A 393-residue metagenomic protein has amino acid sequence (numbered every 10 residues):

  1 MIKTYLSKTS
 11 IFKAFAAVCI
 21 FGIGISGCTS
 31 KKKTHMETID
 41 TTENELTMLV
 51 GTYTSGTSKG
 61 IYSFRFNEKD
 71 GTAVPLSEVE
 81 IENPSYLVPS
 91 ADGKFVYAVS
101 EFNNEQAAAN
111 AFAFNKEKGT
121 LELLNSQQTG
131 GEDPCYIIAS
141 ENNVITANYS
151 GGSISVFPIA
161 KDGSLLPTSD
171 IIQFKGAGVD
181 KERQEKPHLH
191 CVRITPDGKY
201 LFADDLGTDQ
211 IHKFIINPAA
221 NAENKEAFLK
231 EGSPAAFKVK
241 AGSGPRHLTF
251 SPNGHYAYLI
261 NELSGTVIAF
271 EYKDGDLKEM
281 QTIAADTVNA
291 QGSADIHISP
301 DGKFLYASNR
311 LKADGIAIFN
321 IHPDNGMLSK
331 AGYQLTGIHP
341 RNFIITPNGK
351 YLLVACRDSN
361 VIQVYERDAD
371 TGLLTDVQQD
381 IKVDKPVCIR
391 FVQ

Functional and structural regions predicted by a protein language model:
M1-T42: Bacterial Sec-dependent N-terminal signal peptides
T34-N67: An edge-strand/N-cap motif at the start of beta-rich repeat modules
Y53-S55, E101-N103, Y149-G151, I159 (+7 more regions): Short loop/turn segments immediately following the C-termini of beta-strands
T57, I81-A91, G130-N143, K175-P196 (+4 more regions): Beta-rich, blade/repeat-based domains predominating in secreted/periplasmic proteins but also intracellular
R65-G71, F112-G119, F157-L166, I215-F228 (+3 more regions): Short loop/turn segments immediately following beta-strands, especially the blade-tip and inter-blade linker loops
V74-V79, E122-Q127, G176-E182, G232-K238 (+3 more regions): A short beta-strand motif characteristic of beta-propeller blades
P75-E141: Blade-loop segments of beta-propeller domains
